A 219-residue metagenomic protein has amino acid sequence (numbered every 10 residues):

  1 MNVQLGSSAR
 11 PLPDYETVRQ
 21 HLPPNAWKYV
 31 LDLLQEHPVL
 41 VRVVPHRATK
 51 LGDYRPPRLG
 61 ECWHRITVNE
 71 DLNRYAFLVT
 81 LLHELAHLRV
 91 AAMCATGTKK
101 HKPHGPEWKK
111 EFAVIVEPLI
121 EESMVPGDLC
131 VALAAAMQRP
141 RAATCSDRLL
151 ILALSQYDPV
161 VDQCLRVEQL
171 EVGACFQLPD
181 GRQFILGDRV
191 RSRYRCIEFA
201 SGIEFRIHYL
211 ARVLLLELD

Functional and structural regions predicted by a protein language model:
N2, G6, R10-G60, R65-I66 (+2 more regions): Metalloprotease/metallohydrolase-associated module, dominated by Zn2+-dependent proteases
V79-A92: Active-site recognition of the HExxH zinc-binding catalytic motif
